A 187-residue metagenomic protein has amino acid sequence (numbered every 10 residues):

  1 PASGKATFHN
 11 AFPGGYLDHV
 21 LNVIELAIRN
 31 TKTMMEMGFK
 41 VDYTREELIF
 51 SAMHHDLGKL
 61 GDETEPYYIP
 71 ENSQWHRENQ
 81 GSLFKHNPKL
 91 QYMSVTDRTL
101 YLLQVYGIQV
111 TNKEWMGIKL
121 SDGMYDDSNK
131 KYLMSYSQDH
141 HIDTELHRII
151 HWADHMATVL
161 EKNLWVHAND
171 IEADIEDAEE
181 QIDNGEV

Functional and structural regions predicted by a protein language model:
P1-A2: Non-catalytic interface/linker regions that flank or bridge core catalytic/transmembrane domains
K5-G14, D18, N30, M35 (+1 more regions): Divalent metal-dependent catalytic cores for phosphoryl transfer on phosphate-bearing substrates
I182-V187: Short acidic DE-rich linear segments
